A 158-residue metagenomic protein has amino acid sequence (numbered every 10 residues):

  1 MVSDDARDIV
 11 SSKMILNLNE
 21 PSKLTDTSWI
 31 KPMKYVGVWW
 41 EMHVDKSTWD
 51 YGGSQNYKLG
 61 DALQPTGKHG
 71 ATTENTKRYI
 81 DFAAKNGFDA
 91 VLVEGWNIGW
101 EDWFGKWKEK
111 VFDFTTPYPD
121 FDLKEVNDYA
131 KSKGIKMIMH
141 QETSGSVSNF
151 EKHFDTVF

Functional and structural regions predicted by a protein language model:
M1-S132: Conserved structural scaffold segments of CAZyme catalytic domains across common CAZy folds
T116-D122, D128-G134, Q141-F158: Active-site neighborhood of glycoside hydrolase catalytic domains
